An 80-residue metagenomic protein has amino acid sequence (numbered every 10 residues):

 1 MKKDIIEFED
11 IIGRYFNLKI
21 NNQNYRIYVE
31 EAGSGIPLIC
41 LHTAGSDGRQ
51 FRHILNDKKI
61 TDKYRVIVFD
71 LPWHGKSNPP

Functional and structural regions predicted by a protein language model:
M1-L38, T61-Y64: Alpha/beta-hydrolase fold catalytic core
Y28-K76: Conserved HGGG/HGGXW glycine-rich cap/lid loop of the alpha/beta-hydrolase fold
P80: Gly/Ser-rich "nucleophile elbow"/oxyanion-hole loop immediately N-terminal to the catalytic nucleophile in hydrolases
